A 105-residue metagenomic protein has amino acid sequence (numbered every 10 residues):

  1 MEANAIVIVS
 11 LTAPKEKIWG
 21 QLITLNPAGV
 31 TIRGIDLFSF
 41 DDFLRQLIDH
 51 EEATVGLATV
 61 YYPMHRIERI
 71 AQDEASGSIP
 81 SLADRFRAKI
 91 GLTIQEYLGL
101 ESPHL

Functional and structural regions predicted by a protein language model:
M1-L105: Conserved RNA-binding domains used in RNP assembly and mRNA/RNA metabolism
